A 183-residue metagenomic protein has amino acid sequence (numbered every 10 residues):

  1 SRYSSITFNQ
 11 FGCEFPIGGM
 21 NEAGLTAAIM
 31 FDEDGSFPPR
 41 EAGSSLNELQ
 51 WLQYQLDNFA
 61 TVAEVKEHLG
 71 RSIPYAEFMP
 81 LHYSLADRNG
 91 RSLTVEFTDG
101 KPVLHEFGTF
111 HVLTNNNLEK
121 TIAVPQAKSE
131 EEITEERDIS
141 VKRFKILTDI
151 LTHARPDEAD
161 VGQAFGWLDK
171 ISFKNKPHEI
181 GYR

Functional and structural regions predicted by a protein language model:
S1, E64, H68, R88 (+1 more regions): C-terminus-biased signal that marks the final domain/tail of proteins
S1-S44, E77-P80: A contiguous strand-loop segment
A23, M30-D32, A86-R88, T98 (+1 more regions): Structured loops at beta-to-helix junctions and adjacent beta-edge loops in soluble globular domains
E33-I73: Compact, glycine/acidic-enriched structural inserts
S45, L85, G181: Active-site nucleophilic cysteine motif
D57, E77, I139: Short, contiguous, pocket-lining structural segments that sit at or immediately flank catalytic/ligand-binding sites
E64-S84, R91: Secretory/export targeting leaders with adjacent low-complexity proregions
H82, D87-A127: Extended amphipathic alpha-helical segments with heptad-repeat/coiled-coil character used for oligomerization, fusion
